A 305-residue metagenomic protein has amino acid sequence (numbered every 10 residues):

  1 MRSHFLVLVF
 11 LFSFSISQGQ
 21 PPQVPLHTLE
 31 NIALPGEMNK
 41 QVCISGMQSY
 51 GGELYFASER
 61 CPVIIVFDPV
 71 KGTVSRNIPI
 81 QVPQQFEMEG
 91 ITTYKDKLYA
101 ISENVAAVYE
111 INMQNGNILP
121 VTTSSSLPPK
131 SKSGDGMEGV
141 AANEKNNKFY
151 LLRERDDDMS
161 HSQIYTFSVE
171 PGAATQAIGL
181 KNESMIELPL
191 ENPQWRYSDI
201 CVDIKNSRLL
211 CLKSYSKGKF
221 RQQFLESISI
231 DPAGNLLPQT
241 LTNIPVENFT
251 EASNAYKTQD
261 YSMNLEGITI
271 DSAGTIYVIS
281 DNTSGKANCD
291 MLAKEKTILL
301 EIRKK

Functional and structural regions predicted by a protein language model:
M1-Q23: Bacterial Sec-dependent N-terminal signal peptides
Q20-K305: Sequence/structural signature of beta-propeller domains
